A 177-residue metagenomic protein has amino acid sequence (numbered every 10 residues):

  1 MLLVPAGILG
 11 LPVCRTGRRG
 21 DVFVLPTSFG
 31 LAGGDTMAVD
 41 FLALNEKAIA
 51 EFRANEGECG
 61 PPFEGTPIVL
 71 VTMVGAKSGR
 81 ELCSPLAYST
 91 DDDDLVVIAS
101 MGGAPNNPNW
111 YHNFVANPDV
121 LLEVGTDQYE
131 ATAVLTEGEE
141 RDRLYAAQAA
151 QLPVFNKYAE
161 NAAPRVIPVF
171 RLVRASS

Functional and structural regions predicted by a protein language model:
L2-L11: Extreme N-terminal basic, low-complexity initiation segments that serve as generic localization/processing leaders
L25-E64: Extreme N-terminal tail/first-helix region
E58-G60, S78, F155-E160: Short helix-to-loop capping/linker segments positioned immediately adjacent to catalytic or ligand/cofactor-binding
E64-T66, R165: Short gly/pro-enriched beta-turn/loop segments at secondary-structure junctions
T66-G102: Short beta-strand segments
M101-V169, R174-A175: Short, structured beta-strand-loop surface elements
